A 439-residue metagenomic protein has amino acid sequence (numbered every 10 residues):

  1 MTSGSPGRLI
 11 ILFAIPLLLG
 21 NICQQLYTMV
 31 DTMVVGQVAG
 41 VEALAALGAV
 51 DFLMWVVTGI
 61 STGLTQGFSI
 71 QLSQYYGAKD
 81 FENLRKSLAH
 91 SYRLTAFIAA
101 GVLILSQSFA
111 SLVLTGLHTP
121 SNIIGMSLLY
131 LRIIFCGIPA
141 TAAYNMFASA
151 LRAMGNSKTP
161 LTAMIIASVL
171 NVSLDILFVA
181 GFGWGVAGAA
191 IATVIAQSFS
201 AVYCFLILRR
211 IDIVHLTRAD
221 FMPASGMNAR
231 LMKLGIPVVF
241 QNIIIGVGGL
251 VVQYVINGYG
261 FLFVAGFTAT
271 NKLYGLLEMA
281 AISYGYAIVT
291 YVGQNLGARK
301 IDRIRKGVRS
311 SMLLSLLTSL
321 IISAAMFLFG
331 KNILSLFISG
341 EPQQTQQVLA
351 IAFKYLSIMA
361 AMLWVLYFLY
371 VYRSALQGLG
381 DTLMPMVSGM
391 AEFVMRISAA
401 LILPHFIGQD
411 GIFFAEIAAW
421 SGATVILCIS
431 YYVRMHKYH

Functional and structural regions predicted by a protein language model:
M1-A14, L72-G137, G181-I236, V292-A361 (+1 more regions): Short alpha-helical transmembrane segments in multi-pass integral membrane proteins
T2-V38, W55-G67, Q71, A96-L103 (+4 more regions): N-terminal transmembrane alpha-helices
L12-D31, I133, Y144, A167 (+4 more regions): Transmembrane helical elements of multi-pass membrane transporters/channels
L17, N21, M33, I70 (+15 more regions): Transmembrane alpha-helix boundary and packing residues in multipass membrane permease domains and related
I22, L26-A45, L114-S121, L177-W184 (+4 more regions): Helix-terminus/linker motif at the lipid-water interface of multi-pass membrane proteins
L44-I104, T141-P160, G266-G330, L366-S388: Small-residue-rich hydrophobic transmembrane alpha-helices
V56, N171-D175, A201-F205, L276-M279 (+3 more regions): Hydrophobic transmembrane alpha-helices of multi-pass small-molecule transporters
T65, I133-R152, P160-S168, A189-V202 (+4 more regions): Short runs within selected transmembrane alpha-helices of multi-pass transporters and secretion channels
